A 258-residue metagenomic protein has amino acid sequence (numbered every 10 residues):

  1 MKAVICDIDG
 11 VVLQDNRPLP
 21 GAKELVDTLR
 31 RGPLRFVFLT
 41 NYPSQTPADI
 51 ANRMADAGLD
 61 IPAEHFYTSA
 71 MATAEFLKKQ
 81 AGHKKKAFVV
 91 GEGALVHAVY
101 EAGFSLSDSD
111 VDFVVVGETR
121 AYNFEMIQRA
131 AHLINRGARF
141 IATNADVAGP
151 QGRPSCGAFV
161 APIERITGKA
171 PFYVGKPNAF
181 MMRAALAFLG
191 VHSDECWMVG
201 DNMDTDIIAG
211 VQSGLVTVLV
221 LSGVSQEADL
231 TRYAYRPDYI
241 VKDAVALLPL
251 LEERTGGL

Functional and structural regions predicted by a protein language model:
K2-I8, L13-G32, P43-Y67, A74-L258: Asp-based, Mg2+/Mn2+-dependent phosphohydrolase catalytic module
T40: Conserved phosphate-coupling serine/threonine residues in phosphotransfer and NTP-handling enzymes
